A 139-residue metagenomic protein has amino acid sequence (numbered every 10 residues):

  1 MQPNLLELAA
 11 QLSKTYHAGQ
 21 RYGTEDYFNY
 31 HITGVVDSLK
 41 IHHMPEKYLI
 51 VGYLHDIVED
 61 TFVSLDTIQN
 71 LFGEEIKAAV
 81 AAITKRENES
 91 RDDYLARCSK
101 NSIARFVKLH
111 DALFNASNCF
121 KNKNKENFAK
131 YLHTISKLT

Functional and structural regions predicted by a protein language model:
M1-T139: Active-site helical microenvironments for divalent-metal-assisted chemistry
